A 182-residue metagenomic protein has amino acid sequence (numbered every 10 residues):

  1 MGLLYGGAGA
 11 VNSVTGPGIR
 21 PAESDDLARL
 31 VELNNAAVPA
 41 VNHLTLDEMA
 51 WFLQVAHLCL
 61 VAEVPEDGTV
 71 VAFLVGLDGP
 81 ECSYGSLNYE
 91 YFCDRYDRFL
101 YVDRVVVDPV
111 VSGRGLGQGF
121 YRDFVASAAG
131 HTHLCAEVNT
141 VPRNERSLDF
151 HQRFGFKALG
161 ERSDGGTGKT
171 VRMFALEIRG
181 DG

Functional and structural regions predicted by a protein language model:
G16-L30: A short beta-loop-alpha structural element at the N-terminal edge of CoA-dependent acyl/N-acetyltransferase catalytic
P39-E66: Active-site rim helix/loop that mediates acceptor-substrate recognition in acyltransferases
T69, V75-R104: Conserved acyl-donor/pantetheine-binding loop and adjacent beta-alpha core of acyl/acetyltransferases and related
C93, D103-S112, N139-V141: A short, internal acetyl-CoA/4′-phosphopantetheine-binding micro-motif in the GNAT/acyltransferase core
V107, G113-A126, R153: Conserved acetyl-CoA-binding loop-helix of GNAT-fold acetyltransferases
Q118, V141-G160: Conserved active-site alpha-helix within GNAT-family acetyltransferase domains
A128-T140: Conserved GNAT acetyl-CoA-binding A-motif
S163-G182: C-terminal "cap" of GNAT-fold acetyltransferases
